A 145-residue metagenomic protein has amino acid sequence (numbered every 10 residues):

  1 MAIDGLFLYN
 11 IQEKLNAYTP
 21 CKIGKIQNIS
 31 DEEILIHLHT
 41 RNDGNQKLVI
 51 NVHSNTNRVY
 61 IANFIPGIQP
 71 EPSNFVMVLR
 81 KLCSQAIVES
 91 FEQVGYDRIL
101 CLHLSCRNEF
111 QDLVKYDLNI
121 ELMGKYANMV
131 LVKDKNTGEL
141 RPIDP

Functional and structural regions predicted by a protein language model:
M1-P145: Gly/Gly-Pro- and Ser/Thr-rich, intrinsically disordered tail segments characteristic of DNA damage-repair and tolerance
